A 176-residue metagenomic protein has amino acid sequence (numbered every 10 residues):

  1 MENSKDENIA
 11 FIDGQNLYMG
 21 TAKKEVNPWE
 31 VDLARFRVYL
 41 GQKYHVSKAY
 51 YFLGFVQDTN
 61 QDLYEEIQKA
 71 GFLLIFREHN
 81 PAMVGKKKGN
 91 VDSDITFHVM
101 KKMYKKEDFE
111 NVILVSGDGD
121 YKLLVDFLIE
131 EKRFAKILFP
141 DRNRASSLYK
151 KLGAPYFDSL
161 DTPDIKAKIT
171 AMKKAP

Functional and structural regions predicted by a protein language model:
M1-S93, E130, F134, D141-N143: Domain-level signal for Mg2+-assisted phosphodiester chemistry and nucleotide/NA-binding surfaces in nucleic-acid
G54-D58, M100, G119, L160-I165: A general structural signal for short secondary-structure boundary/capping elements
N60-Q61, Y121-L123, A145-S146: Short, well-ordered alpha-helical microsegments
E65-I67, K87-I95, K150-L152, I169-P176: Short, surface-exposed amphipathic charged segments that create phosphate/polyanion-binding patches used for binding
L73, V112, Y156-F157: Short, well-ordered beta-strand core segments
T96-R142: A glycine-rich beta-strand to alpha-helix segment that forms a phosphate/ribose-binding loop at ligand/cofactor sites
F127-P176: Acidic, PIN/NYN-like endoribonuclease modules and their adjacent C-terminal/linker elements
